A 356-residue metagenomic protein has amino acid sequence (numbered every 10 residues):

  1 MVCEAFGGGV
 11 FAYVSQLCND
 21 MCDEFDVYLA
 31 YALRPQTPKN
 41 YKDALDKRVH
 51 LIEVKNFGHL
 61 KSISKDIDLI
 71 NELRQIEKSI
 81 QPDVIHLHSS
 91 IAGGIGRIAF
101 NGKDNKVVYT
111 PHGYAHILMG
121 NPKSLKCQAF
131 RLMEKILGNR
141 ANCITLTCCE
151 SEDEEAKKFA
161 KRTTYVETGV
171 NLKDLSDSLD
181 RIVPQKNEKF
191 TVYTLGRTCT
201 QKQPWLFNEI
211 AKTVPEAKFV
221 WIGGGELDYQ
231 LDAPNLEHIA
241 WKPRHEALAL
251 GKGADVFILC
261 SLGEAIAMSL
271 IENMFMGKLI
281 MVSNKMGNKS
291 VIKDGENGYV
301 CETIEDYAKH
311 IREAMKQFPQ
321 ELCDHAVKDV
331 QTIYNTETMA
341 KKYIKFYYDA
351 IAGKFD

Functional and structural regions predicted by a protein language model:
M1-S15, D20-K65, E152-K157, G225-L227: N-terminal strand-loop element at the rim of the active site of nucleotide-sugar-dependent glycosyltransferases
F11-Q16, F190, T194-T213: A conserved mid-protein helix/loop that constitutes part of the nucleotide-sugar donor-binding site
L87-G93, P111: Short His-centered aromatic/hydrophobic patch
C127-T145: Membrane-proximal helix-turn-helix segments that form the acceptor-binding/catalytic region of lipid-linked
Q201, Q320-F355: A charged, aromatic-enriched C-terminal amphipathic alpha-helix characteristic of glycosyltransferases across folds
L262: Aromatic "clamp/platform" in nucleotide-sugar-dependent glycosyltransferases that forms part of the donor/acceptor
L279-V282: Short hydrophobic beta-strand element within catalytic cores of glycosyltransferases and related nucleotide-activated
D294-E305, E313-P319: Conserved acidic donor-binding segment of nucleotide-sugar-dependent glycosyltransferases
